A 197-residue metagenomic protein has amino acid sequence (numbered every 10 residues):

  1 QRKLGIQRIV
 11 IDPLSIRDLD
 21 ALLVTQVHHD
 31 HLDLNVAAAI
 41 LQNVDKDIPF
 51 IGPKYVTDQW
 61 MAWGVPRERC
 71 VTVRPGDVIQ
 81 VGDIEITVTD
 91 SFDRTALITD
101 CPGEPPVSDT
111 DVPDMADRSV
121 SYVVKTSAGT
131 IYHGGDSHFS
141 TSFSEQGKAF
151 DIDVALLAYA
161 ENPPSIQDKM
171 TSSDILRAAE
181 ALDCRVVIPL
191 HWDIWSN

Functional and structural regions predicted by a protein language model:
Q1, E85-S91, T130-D136, L156: Active-site-proximal beta-strand elements of phosphoester/diester hydrolases
Q1-V27, L34-N43, T95-V112, F139-A149: Pre-active-site segment of Zn-dependent metallo-hydrolases
D20-A21, I84, G129-I131, V154 (+1 more regions): Structural motif
Q26, D33, I86, D136 (+2 more regions): Divalent metal-coordination and catalytic microenvironments
H28-L32, T57-W60, D77-Q80, R94-A96 (+3 more regions): Active-site environment of divalent metal-dependent phosphoester hydrolases
V44-P49, G129-I131: Short active-site oxyanion
P49-I51, H138-N197: Cap/insert and terminal regions of metallo-dependent hydrolase folds
G52-A128: Metallo-beta-lactamase
